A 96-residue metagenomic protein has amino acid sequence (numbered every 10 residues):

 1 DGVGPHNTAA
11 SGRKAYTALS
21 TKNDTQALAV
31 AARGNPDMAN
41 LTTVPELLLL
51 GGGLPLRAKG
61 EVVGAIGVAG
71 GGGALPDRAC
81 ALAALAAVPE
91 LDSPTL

Functional and structural regions predicted by a protein language model:
D1-L96: Flexible, solvent-exposed loop/hinge segments and secondary-structure transition points
